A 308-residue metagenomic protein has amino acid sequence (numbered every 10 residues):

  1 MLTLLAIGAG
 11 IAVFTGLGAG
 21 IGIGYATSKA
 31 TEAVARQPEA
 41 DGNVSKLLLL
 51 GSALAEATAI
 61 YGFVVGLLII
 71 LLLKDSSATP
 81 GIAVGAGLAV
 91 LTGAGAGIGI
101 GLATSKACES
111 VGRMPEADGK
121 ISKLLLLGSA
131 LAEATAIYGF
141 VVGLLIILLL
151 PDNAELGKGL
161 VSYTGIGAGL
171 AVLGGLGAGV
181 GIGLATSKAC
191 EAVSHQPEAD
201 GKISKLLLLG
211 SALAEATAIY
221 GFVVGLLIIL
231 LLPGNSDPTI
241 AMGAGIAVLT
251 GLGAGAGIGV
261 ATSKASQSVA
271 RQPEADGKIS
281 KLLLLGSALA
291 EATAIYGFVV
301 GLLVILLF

Functional and structural regions predicted by a protein language model:
M1-F308: Hydrophobic, small-residue-rich transmembrane alpha-helices and their short perimembrane loops in multi-pass membrane
